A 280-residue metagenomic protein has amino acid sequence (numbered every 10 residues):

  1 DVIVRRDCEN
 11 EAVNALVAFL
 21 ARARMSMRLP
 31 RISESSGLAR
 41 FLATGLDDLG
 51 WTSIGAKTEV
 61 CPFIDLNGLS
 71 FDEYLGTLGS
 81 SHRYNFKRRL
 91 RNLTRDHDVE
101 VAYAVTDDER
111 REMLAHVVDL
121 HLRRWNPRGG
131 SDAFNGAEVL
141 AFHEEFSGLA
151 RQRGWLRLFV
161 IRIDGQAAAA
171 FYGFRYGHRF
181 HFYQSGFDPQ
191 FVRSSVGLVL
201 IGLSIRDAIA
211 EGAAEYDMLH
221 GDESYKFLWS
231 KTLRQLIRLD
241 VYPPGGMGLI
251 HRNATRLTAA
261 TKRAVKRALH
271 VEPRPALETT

Functional and structural regions predicted by a protein language model:
R5, E11-F19, H121, A133-H251: Aromatic (often tryptophan-rich) hydrophobic motifs at membrane interfaces
C8-E11, L69-F71: Short helix-loop capping/hinge motifs at secondary-structure junctions, enriched in acidic/polar residues
N10, V17-G37: ATP-hydrolysis module of ASCE/P-loop NTPase motor domains, specifically the Walker B Asp-Glu catalytic pair
M27-P30, A102, E215-D217: Short catalytic-loop micro-motif centered on adjacent basic/acidic residues
R31-R193, T279-T280: A conserved beta-strand-loop-helix scaffold within acyl/acetyltransferase catalytic domains
A39, A43-F71, T77, I163 (+3 more regions): Active-site/acyl-donor-binding loops of N-acyltransferases
